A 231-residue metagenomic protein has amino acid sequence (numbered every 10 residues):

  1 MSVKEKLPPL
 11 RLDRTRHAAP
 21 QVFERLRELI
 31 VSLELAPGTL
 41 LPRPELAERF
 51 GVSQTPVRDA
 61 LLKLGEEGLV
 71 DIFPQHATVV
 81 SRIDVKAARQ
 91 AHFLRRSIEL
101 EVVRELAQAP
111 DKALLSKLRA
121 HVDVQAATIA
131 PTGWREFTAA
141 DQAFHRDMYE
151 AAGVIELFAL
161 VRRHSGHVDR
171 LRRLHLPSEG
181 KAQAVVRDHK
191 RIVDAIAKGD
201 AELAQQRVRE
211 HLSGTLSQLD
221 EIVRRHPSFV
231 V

Functional and structural regions predicted by a protein language model:
M1-Q108, L114, L216, D220-V231: Short linear motifs at protein or domain termini
A19, R27, R58, R96-E99 (+6 more regions): Alpha-helical structural signal
R49, S178-V231: C-terminal regulatory/effector modules of DNA-binding transcriptional regulators
E66, V70-D71, H164-G166, G180-Q183: Mobile beta-alpha loop/short-helix "lid" or hinge segments that flank ligand
Q75, I98, A120, A184-R187: Alpha-helix N-cap/N′ positions at the starts of helices
D84-V85, L171-H175: Short alpha-helical transmembrane interface motifs in multi-pass membrane proteins
A91, P110-R173, V186-D194, L203-S213: Conserved amphipathic alpha-helical segments that form helical-bundle/coiled-coil interaction surfaces
